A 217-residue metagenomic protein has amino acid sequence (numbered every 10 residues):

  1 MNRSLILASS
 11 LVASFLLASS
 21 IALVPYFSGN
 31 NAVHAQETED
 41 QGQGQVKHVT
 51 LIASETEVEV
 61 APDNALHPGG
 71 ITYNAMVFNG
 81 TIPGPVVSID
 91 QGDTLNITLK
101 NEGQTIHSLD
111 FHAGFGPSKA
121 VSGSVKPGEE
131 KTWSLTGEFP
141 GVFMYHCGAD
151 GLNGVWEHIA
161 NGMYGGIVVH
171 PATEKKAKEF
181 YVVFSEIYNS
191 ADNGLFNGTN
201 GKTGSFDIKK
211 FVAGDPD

Functional and structural regions predicted by a protein language model:
M1-A35: Secretory targeting signatures
P25-P117, S122, P127-T132, G162 (+3 more regions): N-terminal, post-signal-peptide metal-ligating segments of extracellular/periplasmic oxidoreductases, dominated by
N96, V142-M144: Short, conserved beta-strand segments of beta-strand-rich sandwich/propeller modules, principally
K100-E102, G148-L152: Beta-strand-rich extracellular modules
W133-E138: Short, hydrophobic beta-strand segments
G151-I159: Short acidic/polar inter-strand loop motif in beta-rich domains
I167-P171, F184: Interdomain boundary/hinge segments at the C-termini of tandem beta-sandwich modules
K178-Y188: Short Fe-S-cluster ligation motifs
